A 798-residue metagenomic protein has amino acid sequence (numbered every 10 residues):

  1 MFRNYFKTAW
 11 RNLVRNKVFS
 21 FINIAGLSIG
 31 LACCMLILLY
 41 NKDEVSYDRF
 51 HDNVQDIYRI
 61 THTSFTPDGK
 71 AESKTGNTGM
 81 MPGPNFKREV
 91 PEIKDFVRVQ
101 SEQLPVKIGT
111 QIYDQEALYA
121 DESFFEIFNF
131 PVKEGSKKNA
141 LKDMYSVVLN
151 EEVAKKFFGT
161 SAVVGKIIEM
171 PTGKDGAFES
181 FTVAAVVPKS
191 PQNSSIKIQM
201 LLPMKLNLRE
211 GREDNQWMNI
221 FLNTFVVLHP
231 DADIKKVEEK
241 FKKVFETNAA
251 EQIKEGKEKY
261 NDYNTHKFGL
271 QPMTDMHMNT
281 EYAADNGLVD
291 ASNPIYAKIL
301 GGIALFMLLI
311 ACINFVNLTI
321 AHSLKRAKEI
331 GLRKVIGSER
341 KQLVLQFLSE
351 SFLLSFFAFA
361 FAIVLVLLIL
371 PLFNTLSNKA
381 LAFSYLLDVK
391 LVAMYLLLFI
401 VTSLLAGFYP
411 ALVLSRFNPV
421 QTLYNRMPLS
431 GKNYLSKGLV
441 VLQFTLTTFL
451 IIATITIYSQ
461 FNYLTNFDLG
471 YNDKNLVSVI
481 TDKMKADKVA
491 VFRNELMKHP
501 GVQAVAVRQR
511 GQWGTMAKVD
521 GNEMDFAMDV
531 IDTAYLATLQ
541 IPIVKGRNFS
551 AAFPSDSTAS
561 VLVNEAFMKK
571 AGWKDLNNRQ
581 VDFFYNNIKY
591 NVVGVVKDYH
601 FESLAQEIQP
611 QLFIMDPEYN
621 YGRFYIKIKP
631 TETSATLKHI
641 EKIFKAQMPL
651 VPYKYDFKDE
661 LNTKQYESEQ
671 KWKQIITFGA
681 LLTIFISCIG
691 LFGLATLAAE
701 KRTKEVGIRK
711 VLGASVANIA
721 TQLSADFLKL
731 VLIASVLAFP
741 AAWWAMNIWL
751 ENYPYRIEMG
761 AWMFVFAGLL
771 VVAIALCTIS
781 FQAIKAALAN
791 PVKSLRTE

Functional and structural regions predicted by a protein language model:
F2-R11, R15, E246-I303, L324-K325 (+5 more regions): Membrane-helix entry/capping segments
F6-I22, G26, A311-L354, R416-M427 (+2 more regions): Intracellular coupling helices
R15-N41, S292-K328, F356, A360 (+4 more regions): Hydrophobic alpha-helical transmembrane segments of multi-pass inner-membrane transport and secretion
I29-Y58, I369-N378, L446-K474, W749-P754: Alpha-helical transmembrane segments
A32, L36, G269-Q271, F352-F417 (+2 more regions): Small-residue-rich transmembrane alpha-helices
I37-P105, N219-F225, E238-K240, E251 (+5 more regions): Membrane-proximal extracellular/periplasmic loop immediately following the first transmembrane helix
D121-K133, V147-S292, V491-S668: Mid-to-C-terminal secondary-structure elements that act as membrane-proximal/extracytoplasmic interface segments
P649-V731, S735, F739, M746 (+1 more regions): C-terminal transmembrane helical bundles of large multi-pass transporters and their helix-start/helix-kink determinants
